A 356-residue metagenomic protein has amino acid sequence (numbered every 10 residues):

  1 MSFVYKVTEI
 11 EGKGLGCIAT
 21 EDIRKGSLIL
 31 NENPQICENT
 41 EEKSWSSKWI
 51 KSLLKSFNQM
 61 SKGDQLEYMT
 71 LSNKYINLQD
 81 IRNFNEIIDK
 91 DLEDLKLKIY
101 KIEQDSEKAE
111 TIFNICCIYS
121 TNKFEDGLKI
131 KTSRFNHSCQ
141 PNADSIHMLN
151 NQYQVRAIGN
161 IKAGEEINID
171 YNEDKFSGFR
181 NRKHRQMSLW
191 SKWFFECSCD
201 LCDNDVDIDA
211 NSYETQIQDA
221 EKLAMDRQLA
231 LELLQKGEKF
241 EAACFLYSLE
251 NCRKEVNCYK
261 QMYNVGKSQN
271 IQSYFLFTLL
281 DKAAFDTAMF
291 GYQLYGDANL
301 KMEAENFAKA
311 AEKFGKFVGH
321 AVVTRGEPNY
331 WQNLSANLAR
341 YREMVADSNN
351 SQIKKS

Functional and structural regions predicted by a protein language model:
S2-I10, L66-S177: Catalytic core of the SET domain in histone-lysine N-methyltransferases, recognizing conserved active-site
I18, E41-S44, T132-S133, H137-F275: C-terminal SET catalytic tail plus cysteine-rich post-SET Zn-binding segment of SAM-dependent SET-domain
E32-S52: Short Gly/aromatic-enriched secondary-structure transition segments
W45-N114, F124, W190-M225: Active-site-adjacent segment of 2-oxoglutarate/Fe(II) JmjC oxygenases
L201-S356: Non-catalytic accessory regions of eukaryotic chromatin regulators
